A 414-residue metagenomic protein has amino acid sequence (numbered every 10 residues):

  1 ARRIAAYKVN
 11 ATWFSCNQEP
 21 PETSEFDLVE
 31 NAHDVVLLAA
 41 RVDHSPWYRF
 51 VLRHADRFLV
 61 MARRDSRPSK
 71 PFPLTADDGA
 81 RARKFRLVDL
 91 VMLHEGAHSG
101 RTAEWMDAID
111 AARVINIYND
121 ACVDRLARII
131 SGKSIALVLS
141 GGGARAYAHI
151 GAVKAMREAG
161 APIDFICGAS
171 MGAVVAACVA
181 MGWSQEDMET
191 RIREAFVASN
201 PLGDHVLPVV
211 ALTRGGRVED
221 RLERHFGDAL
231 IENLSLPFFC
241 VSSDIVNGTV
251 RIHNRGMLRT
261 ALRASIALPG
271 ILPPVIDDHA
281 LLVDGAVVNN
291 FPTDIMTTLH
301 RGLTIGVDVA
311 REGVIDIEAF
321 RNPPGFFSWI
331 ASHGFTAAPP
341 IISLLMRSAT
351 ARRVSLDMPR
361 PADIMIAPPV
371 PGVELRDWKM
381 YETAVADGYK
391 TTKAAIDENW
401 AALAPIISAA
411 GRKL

Functional and structural regions predicted by a protein language model:
A1-E22, V29, M171-G172: Walker A/P-loop phosphate-binding motif and the immediately C-terminal alpha-helix
T23-V35, A40-C167, A177-L414: Patatin-like phospholipase
